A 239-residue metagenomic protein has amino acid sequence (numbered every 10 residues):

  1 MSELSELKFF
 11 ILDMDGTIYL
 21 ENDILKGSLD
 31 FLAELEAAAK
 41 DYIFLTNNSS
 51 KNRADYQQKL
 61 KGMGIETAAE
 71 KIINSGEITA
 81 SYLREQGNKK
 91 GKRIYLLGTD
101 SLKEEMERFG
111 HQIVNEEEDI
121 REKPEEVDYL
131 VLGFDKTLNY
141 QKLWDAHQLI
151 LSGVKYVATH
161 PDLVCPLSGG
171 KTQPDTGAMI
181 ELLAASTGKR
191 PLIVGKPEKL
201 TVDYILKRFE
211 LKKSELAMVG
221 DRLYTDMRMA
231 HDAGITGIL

Functional and structural regions predicted by a protein language model:
M1-M14, I18-L239: HAD-like aspartate-dependent phosphatase fold
